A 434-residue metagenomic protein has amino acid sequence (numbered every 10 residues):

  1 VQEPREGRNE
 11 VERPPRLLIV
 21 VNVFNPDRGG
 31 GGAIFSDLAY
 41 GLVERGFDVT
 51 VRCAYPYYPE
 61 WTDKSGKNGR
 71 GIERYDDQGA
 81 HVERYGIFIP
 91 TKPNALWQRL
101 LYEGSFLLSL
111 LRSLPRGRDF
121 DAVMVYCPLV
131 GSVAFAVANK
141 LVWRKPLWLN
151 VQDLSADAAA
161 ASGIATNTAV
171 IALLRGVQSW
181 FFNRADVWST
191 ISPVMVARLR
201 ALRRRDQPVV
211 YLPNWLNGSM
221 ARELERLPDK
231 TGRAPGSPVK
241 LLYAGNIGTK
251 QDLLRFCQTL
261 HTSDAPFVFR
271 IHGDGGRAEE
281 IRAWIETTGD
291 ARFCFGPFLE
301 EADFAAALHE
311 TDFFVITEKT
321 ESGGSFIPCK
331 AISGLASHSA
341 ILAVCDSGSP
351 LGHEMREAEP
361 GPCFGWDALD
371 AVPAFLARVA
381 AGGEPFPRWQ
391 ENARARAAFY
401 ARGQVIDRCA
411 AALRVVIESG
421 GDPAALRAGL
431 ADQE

Functional and structural regions predicted by a protein language model:
Q2-Q78, Q258-D264, L430-E434: N-terminal subdomain of nucleotide-sugar transferases
L111, G131-A134, A138-V142, T168-W188: Membrane-proximal helix-turn-helix segments that form the acceptor-binding/catalytic region of lipid-linked
V194, L212-W215: Carbohydrate-associated surface elements
V210, A381-G382, R402-E434: C-terminal alpha-helical cap of glycosyltransferases
L216, G232-Q251, C257-H261, R270: Conserved donor-binding/catalytic core segment of Leloir-type glycosyltransferases
L227-P228, D367-P373, E384-R414: A charged, aromatic-enriched C-terminal amphipathic alpha-helix characteristic of glycosyltransferases across folds
P238, H272, E279-A305: Nucleotide-activated donor-binding/catalytic signature segment of Leloir-type glycosyltransferases, i.e., the conserved
Q251, E300-A307, D312-L335, I341-H353: Nucleotide-sugar-dependent
